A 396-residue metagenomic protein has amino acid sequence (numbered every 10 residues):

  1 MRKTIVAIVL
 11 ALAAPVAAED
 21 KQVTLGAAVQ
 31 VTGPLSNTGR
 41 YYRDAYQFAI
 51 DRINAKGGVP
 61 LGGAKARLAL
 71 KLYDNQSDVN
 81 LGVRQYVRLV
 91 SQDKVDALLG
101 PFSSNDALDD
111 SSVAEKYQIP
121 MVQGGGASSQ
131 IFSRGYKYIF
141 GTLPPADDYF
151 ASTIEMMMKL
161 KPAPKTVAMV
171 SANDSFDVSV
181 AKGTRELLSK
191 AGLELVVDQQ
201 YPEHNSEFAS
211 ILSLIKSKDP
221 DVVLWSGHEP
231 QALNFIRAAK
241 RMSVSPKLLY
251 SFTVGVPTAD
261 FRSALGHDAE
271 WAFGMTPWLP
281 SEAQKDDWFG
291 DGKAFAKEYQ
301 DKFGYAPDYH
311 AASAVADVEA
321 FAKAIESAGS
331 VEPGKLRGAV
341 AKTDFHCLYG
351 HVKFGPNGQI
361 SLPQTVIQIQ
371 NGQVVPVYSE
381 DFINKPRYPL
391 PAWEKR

Functional and structural regions predicted by a protein language model:
M1-T24, K395-R396: Short, low-complexity disordered leader/linker segments with a strong preference for bacterial N-terminal type II
D20-V23, D44-L70, G192: Signal peptide-proximal N-terminal region of secreted/periplasmic/extracellular or secretory-lumen proteins
G26-Q47, Y73-N80, F102-N105, V170-S179 (+2 more regions): Extracytoplasmic "Venus flytrap"
V59-Q76, Y136-Y138, S189-P202: Short beta-strand elements in bilobed, periplasmic/extracellular small-molecule ligand-binding domains
L72-D96, M158-L160, E207-D219: Short, well-structured alpha-helical segments in soluble
N80, Q92-D198, L249-G274: Extracytoplasmic ligand/sensor domains, especially the bilobed periplasmic-binding protein
A239-V315, V331, E380-R396: Extracellular/periplasmic periplasmic-binding protein-like sensory domains
E298-A311, A320-Y378: Segments of small-molecule ligand-sensing domains
